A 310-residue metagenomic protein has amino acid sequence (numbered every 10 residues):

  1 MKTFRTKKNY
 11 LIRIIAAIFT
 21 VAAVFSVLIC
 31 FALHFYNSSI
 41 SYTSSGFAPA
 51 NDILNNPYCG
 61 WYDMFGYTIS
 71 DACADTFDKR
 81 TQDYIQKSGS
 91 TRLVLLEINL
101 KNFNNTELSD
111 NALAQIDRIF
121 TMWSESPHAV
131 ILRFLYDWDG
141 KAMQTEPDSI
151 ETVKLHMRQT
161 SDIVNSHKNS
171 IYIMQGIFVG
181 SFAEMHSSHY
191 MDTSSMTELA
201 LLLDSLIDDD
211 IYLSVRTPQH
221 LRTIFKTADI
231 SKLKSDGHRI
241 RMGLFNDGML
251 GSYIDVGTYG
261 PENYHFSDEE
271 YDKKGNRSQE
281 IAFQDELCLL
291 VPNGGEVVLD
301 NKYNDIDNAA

Functional and structural regions predicted by a protein language model:
F4-A23: N-terminal Sec-pathway targeting helices
F25-I40: Membrane-interface motif at the C-terminal end of an N-terminal transmembrane signal
Y36-R92, E97: Boundary/entry segment of secreted carbohydrate-active catalytic domains
F77-D137, T152, I211: Aromatic-lined substrate-binding rim segments of carbohydrate-active enzymes
N99-N111, G140-E151, G180-D192: The substrate-binding groove and active-site-proximal loops of carbohydrate-active enzymes, especially glycoside
N111-A129, E146-I173, S194-L206: An active-site-proximal structural segment forming one wall of the substrate-binding cleft that immediately precedes
I131-K141, T160-T193: Active-site groove signature of glycoside hydrolases
I173-E184, S188-A310: Catalytic-core regions of glycoside hydrolase
